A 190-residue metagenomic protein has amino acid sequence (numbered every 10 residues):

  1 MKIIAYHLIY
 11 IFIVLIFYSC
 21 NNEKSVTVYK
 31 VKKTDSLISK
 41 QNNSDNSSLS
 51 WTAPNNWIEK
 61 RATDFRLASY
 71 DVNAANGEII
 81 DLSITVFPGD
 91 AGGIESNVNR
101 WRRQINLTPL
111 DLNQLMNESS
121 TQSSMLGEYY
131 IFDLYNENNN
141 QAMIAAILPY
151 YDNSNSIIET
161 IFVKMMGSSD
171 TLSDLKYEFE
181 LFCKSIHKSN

Functional and structural regions predicted by a protein language model:
I3-Y6, F17-I80, G89-G92, N99-T121 (+3 more regions): N-terminal targeting sequences that direct proteins away from the cytosol to non-cytosolic compartments
T85-F87: A short gly/proline-enriched turn/hairpin at secondary-structure junctions
S123-M125: Soluble sensory domains of the PAS superfamily and closely related sensory modules
G127-L134: A short hydrophobic beta-strand element
